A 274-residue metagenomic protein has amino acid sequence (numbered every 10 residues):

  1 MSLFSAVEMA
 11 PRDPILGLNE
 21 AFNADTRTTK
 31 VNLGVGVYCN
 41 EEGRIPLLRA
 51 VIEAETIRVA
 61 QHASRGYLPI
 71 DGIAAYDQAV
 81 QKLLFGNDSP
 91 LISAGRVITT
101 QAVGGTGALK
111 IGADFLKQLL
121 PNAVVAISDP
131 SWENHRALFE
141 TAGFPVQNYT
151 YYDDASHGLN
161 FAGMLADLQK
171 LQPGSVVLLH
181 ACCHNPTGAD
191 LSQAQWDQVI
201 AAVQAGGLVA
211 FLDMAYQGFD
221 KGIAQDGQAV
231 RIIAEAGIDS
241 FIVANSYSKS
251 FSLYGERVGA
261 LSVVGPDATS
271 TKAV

Functional and structural regions predicted by a protein language model:
S2-A75, A79-K82, G86: N-terminal "arm"/small-domain region of PLP-dependent enzymes with the aminotransferase-like
G34, H180, N245: Short beta-strand segments
C39-G43, P186-T187, F219, S252-L253: Short catalytic/ligand-binding loop motif for oxyanion handling, primarily in non-cytosolic enzymes, centered on
I57-G207, Q217-F219, G227-A234: Conserved core of the PLP fold type I
A79, E235-V274: Conserved core segment of the aminotransferase class I/II
M214: Walker B catalytic acidic pair
